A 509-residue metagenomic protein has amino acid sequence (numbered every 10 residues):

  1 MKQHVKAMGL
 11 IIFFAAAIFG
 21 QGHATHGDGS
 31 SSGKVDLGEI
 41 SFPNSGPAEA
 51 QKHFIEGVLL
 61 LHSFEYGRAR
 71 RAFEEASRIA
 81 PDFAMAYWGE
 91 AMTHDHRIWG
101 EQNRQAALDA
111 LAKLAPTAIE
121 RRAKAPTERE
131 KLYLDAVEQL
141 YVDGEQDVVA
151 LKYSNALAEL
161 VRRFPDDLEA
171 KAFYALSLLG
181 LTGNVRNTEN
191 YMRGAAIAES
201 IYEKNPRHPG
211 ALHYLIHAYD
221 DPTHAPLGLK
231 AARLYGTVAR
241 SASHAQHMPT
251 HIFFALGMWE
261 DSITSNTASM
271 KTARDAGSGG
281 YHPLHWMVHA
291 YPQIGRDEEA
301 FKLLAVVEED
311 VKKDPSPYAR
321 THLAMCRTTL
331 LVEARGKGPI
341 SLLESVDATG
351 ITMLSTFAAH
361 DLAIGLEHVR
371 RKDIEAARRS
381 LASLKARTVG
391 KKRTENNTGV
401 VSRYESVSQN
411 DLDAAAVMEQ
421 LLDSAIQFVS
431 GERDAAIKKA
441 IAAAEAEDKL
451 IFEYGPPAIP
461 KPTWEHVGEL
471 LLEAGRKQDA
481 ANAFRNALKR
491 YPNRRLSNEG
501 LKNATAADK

Functional and structural regions predicted by a protein language model:
Q21-P47: N-terminal pre-domain segments of enzymes
A48-E56, D82-H94, R122-G144, D166-G183 (+7 more regions): Amphipathic alpha-helical repeat scaffolds of TPR domains
L61, R78, D95, W99 (+11 more regions): Hydrophobic/aromatic side-chain positions at a characteristic register within alpha-helices of tetratricopeptide repeats
S63-R71, E90-T127, D135-V148, L181-E189 (+3 more regions): Inter-helical turn/loop elements of alpha-helical hairpins
F64-G67, D143-Q246: A conserved hydrophobic secondary-structure block that centers on an alpha-helix together with its immediately flanking
R71-R104, R163-A172, H208, T388-V389 (+5 more regions): Short, charge-rich amphipathic alpha-helical segments embedded in non-transmembrane helical bundles/solenoids
S77-I79, V161-R163, Y202-K204, R233-S241 (+7 more regions): Solenoid-like repeat scaffolds
R104-A118, V149-L160, T188-I201, A225-T237 (+7 more regions): Alpha-helical repeat scaffolds
